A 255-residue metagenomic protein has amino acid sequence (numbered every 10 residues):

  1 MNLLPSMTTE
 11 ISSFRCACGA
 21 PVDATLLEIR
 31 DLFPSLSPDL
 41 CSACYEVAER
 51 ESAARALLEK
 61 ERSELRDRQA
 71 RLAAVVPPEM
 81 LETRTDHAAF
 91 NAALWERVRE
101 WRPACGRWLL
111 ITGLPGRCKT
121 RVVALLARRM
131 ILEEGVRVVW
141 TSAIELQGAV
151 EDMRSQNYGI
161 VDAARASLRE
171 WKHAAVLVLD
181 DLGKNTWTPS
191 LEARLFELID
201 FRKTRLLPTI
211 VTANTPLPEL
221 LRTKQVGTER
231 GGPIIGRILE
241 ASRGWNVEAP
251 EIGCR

Functional and structural regions predicted by a protein language model:
M1-E96, N246, R255: A short, basic N-terminal segment
W95-V98, I131-H173, T186: Short glycine-rich substrate-engagement loop in P-loop NTPases that contacts/grips substrate
R99-R107: Phosphate-binding P-loop
A104-C105, E134, W171-A174, R202-L206: Short loop/turn elements that form and flank the Walker-type P-loop nucleotide-binding site in RecA-like NTPase cores
G106-A124: Walker A/P-loop nucleotide-binding motif
G106-L110, R137-V138, V176, P208-I210: Residue-level preference for the first positions of well-ordered beta-strands
A127-L132, L146-R154, L182-R255: Replace "adjacent to P-loop NTPase cores in ATP/GTP-dependent enzymes" with "adjacent to NTP-binding cores
